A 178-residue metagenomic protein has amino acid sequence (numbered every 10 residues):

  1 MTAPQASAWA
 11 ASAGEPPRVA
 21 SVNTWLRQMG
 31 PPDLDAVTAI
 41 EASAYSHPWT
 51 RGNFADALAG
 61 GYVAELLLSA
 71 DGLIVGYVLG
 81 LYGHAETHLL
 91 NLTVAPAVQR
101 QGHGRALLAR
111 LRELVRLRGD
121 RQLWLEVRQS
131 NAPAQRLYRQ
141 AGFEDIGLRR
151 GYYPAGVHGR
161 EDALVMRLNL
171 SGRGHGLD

Functional and structural regions predicted by a protein language model:
A3-W9, V19-A20, T24-Q101, R105-R118 (+2 more regions): Acetyl-CoA-dependent GNAT
E15-R18, L123: Generic short amphipathic/hydrophobic targeting helices enriched at N-termini, encompassing Sec-type signal peptides
T93, Q129-N131: Active-site-proximal loop/turn and secondary-structure-junction residues that shape catalytic pockets, frequently
L108, N131-A134, G151-V157: Short glycine/proline-centered loop/turn elements that form peptide/ligand docking sites
V115-E126, L137: Conserved GNAT acetyl-CoA-binding A-motif
E126, R139, E144-V165: Conserved catalytic-core motifs of GNAT/GCN5-like acyltransferases
